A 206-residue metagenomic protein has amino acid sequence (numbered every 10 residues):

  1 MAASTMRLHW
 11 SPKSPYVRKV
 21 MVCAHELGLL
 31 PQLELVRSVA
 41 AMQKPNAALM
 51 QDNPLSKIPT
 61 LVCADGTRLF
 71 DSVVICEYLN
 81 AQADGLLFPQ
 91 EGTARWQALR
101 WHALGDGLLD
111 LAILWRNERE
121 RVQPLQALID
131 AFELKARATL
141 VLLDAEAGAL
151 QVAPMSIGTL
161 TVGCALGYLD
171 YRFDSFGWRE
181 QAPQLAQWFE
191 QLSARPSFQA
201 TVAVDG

Functional and structural regions predicted by a protein language model:
M1-A127: GST-like domain detector, emphasizing the conserved glutathione-binding G-site in the N-terminal thioredoxin-like
A2, E180-T201: C-terminal end-helix/capping segment
C76, N80, L99-H102, L140 (+2 more regions): Non-transmembrane alpha-helical segments in soluble domains of secreted/periplasmic/extracellular proteins
L86-Q90, G177-W178, Q199-V204: Short, hydrophobic secondary-structure boundary micro-motifs
Q90-T93, P154-G158, A203-G206: Short, surface-exposed recognition loops or helix-turn segments adjacent to catalytic cores
G105-E190: GST-like fold's C-terminal all-alpha helical module
